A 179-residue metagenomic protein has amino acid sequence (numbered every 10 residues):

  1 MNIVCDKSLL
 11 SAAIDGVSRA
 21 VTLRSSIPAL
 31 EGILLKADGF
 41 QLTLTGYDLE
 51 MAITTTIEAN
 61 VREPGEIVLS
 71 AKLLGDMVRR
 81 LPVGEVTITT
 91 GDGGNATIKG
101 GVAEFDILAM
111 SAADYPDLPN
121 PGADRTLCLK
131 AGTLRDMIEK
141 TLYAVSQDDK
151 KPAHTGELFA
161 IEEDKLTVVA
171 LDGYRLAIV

Functional and structural regions predicted by a protein language model:
M1-V179: Structural preference for solvent-exposed beta-strand-turn elements and adjacent flexible terminal/loop segments within
